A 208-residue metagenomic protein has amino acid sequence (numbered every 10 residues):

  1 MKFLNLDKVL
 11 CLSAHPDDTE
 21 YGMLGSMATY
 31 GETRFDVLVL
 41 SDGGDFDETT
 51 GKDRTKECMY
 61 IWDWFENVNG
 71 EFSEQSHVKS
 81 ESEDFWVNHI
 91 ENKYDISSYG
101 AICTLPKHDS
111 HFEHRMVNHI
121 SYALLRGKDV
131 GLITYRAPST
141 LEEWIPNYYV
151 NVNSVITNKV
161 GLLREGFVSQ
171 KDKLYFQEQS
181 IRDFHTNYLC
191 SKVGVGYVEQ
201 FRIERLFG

Functional and structural regions predicted by a protein language model:
M1-T134, G161, Q179, L189-G196: Active-site beta-strand->loop->alpha-helix modules in alpha/beta enzyme cores, enriched in Gly/His/Asp(Glu)
D45, E142, G208: Short, acidic Gly/Pro/Ser/Thr-rich loop/turn segments
Q75, A137, V152-S154, I203: Active-site donor-binding loop signature of nucleotide-sugar glycosyltransferases
S76-E81, T140-E143, I156-T157: A short acidic, often aromatic-flanked loop/helix-cap motif at beta-alpha or helix-coil junctions that lines enzyme
D129-P146: Short, flexible loop segments at boundaries between secondary-structure elements
Y148-T186: A conserved mid-domain beta-alpha-beta active-site/ligand-binding segment of alpha/beta enzyme cores
Q177-G208: C-terminal regulatory/interaction regions
